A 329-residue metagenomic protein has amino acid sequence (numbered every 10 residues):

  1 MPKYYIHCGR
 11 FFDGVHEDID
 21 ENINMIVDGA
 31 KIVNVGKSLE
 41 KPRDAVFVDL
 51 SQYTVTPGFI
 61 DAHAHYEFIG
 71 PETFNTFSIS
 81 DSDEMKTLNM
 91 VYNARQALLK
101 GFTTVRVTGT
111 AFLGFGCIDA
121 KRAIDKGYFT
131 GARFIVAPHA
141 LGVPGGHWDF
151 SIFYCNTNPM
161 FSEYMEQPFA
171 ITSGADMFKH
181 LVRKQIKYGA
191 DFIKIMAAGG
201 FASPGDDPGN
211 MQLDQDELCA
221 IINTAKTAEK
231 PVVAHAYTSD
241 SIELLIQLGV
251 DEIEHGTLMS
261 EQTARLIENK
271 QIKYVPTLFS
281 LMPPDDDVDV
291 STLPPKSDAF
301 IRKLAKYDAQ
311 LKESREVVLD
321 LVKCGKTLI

Functional and structural regions predicted by a protein language model:
M1-K41, V55: N-terminal metal-binding scaffold of metallo-dependent hydrolase/deaminase domains
G9, M25, A30, Q52 (+10 more regions): Divalent metal-coordination and catalytic microenvironments
S38-T56, S80-D81: Active-site metal-binding motif and surrounding structural segment of the metallo-beta-lactamase
Y53-K126, P144-G145, D216, L248: Metal-associated gating/positioning segment near the N- to mid-region
F59, R122, G127-Y154, V275 (+1 more regions): Glycine-rich, aromatic-flanked loop segments that form ligand/cofactor-binding clefts across common enzyme folds
N75-L88, N158-H180, P231-V233: Active-site mouth loops of central-metabolism enzymes
V91-G116, T130-A140, A190-S203, P231 (+3 more regions): Divalent metal-dependent hydrolysis catalytic cores, especially in the metallo-beta-lactamase
I195-E316, K323-I329: Active-site core of metal-dependent hydrolases
